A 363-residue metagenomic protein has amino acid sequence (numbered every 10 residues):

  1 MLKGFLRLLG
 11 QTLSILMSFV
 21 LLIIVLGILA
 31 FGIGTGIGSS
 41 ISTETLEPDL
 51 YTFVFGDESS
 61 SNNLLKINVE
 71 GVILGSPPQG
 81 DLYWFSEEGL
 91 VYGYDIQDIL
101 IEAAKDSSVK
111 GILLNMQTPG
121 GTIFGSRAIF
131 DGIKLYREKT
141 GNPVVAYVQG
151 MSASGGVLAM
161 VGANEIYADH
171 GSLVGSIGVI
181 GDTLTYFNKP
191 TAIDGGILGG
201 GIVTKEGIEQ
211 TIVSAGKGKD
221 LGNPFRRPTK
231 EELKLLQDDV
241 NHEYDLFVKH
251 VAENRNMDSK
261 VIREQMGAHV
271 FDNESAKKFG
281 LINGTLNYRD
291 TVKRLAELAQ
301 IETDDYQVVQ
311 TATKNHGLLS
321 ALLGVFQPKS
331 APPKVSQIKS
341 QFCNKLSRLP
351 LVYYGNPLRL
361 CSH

Functional and structural regions predicted by a protein language model:
M1-T140, V157-L158, A163-V248, V308-H363: Small-residue-centered hinge/linker elements
G120-G121, S152, N283: Glycine-/small-residue-rich active-site loops that bind phosphorylated ligands and cofactors
L135-A146, E253-K260: Short beta-strand/loop segments at the ligand-binding rim of alpha/beta enzyme cores
V145, Y167-A168, I282: Structural detector of well-ordered beta-strand residues that form the stable sheet scaffold of enzyme domains
V145-A153, Q265-A268: Glycine-rich beta-to-alpha transition loops that act as phosphate-gripper elements at the mouths of alpha/beta enzyme
G200-T211, R255-Q265, I301-Q307: Short, surface-exposed acidic
T211-D238, H242-F247, A252-R294: Amphipathic alpha-helical segments at domain termini/boundaries
L286-L323: Extended hydrophobic/aromatic segments used for targeting, binding, or gating
